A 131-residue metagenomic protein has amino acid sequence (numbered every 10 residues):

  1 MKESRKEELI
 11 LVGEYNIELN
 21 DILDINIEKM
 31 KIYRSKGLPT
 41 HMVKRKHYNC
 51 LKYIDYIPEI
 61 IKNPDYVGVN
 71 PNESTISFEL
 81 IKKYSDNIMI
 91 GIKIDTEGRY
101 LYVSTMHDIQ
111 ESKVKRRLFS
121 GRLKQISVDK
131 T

Functional and structural regions predicted by a protein language model:
M1-T131: Ribonuclease/tRNase effector modules and their secretory precursors
